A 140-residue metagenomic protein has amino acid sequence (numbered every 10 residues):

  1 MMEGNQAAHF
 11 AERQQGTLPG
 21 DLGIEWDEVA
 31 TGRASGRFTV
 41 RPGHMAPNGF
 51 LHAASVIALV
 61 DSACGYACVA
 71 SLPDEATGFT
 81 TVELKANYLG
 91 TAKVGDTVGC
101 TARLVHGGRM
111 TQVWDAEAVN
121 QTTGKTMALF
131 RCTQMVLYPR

Functional and structural regions predicted by a protein language model:
M1-R140: Terminal targeting signals and extreme-terminal segments of soluble enzymes
